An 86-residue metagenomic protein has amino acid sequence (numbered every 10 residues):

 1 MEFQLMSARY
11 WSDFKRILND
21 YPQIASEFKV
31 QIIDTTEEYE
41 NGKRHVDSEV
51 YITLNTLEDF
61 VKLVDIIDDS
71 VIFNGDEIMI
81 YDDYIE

Functional and structural regions predicted by a protein language model:
M1-E2, Y84-E86: Short intrinsically disordered terminal tails
F3-D13: Short, surface-exposed ligand-recognition loops at beta-strand->loop->(often short) alpha-helix junctions that present
Q4-L5, I17, T53, K62: Acidic/proline-rich low-complexity IDRs
W11-K29: Short amphipathic alpha-helix segments
Q23-Y84: Acidic, low-complexity, intrinsically disordered interaction modules
